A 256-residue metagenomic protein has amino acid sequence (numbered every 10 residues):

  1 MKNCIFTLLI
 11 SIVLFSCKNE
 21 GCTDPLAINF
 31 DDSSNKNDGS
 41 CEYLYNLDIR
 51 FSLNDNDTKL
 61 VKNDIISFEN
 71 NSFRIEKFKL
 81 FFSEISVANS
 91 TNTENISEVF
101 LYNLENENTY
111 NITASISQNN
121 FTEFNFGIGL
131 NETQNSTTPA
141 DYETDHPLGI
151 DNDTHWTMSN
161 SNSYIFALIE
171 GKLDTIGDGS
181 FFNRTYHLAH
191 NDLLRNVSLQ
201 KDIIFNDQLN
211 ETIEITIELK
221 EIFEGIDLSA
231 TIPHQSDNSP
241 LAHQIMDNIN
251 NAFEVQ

Functional and structural regions predicted by a protein language model:
C4-F6, V13-Y43: Primarily marks secretory-pathway-exposed extracellular/lumenal segments that are disulfide- and glycosylation-prone
T7-I10, P25, I75, E218: N-terminal functional modules and adjacent low-complexity/disordered segments of proteins
L9-I12, Q208: Low-complexity, intrinsically disordered/propeptide-like segments
L44-Q256: A short, solvent-exposed, low-complexity linear motif enriched for acidic/polar residues with Pro/Gly/Ser/Thr
